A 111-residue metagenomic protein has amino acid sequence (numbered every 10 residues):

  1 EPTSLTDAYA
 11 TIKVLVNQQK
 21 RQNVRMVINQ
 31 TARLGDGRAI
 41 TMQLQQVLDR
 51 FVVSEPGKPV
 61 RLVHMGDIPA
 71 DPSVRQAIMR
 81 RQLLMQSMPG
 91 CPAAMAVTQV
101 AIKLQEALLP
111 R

Functional and structural regions predicted by a protein language model:
E1-A10, L34-G37: Conserved Switch II/interswitch segment of TRAFAC-class P-loop GTPases
A10-K13, N17, E106: Short, well-ordered alpha-helices that flank and scaffold nucleotide-derived cofactor binding pockets
V14-Q22, Q46-V60: Arginine/glycine-rich "motif VI" loop of SF2 helicases in the C-terminal RecA-like domain
K20-I28, M79-L84: A short small-residue
V24-A39, G66-V74: G-domain G4 guanine-recognition motif of GTPases
V52-L83, V97: Beta-strand-loop-alpha "switch" segments that mediate conformational coupling across diverse proteins
M79-R111: NTP-binding/hydrolysis catalytic cores, primarily Walker-type P-loop NTPases
